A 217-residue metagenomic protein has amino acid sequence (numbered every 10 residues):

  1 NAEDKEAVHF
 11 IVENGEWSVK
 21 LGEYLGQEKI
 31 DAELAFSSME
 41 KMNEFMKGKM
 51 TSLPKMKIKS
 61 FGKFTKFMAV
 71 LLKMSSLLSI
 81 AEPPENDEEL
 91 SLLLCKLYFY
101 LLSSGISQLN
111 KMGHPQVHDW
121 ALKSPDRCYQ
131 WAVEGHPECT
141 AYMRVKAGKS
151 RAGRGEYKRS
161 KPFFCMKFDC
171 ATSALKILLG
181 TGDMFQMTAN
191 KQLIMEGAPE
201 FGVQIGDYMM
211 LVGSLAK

Functional and structural regions predicted by a protein language model:
N1-K217: Feature captures hydrophobic
